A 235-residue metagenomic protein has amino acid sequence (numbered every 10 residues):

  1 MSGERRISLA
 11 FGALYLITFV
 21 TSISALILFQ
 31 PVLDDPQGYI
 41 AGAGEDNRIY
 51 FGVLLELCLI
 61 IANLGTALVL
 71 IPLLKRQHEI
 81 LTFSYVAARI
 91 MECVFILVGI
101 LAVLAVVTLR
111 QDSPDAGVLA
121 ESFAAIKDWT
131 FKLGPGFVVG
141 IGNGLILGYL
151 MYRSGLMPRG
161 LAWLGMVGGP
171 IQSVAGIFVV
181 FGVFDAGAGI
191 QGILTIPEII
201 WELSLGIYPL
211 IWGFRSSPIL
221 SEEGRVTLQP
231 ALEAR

Functional and structural regions predicted by a protein language model:
M1-R235: Hydrophobic, aromatic-enriched alpha-helical segments typical of multi-pass transmembrane helices
